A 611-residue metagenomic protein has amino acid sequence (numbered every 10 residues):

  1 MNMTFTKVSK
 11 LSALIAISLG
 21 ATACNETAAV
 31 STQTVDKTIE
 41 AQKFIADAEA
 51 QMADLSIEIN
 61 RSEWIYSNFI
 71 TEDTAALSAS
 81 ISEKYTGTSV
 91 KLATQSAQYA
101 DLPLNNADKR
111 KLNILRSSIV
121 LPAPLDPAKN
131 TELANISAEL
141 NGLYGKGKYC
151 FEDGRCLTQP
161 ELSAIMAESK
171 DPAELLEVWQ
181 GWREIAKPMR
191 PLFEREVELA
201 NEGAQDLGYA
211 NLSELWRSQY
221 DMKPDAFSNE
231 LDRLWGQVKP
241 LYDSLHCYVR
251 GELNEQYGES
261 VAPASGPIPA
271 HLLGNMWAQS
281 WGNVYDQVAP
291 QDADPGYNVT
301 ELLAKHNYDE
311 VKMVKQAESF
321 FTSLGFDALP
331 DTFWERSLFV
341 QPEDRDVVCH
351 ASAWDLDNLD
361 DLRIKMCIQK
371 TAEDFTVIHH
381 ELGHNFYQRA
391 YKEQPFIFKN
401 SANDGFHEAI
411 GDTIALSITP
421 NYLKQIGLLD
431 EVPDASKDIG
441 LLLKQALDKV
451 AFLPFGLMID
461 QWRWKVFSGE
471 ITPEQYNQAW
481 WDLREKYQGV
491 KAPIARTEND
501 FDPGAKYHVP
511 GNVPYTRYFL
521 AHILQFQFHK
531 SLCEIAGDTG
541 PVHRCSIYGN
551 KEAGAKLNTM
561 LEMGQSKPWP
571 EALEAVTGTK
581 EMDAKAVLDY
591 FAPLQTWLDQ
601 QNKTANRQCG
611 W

Functional and structural regions predicted by a protein language model:
N2-S12: Bacterial N-terminal signal peptides that target proteins for export
G20-A23: C-terminal motif of bacterial Sec signal peptides marking the signal peptidase cleavage site
N25-A41, E72-T74, N113-L115, N211 (+10 more regions): C-terminal, non-catalytic "cap/extension" segments appended to globular domains
E26-R195, S213, K506, V513 (+3 more regions): N-terminal helix-rich structural modules
G154-T158, R195-K365, A435-Q445, A451: Active-site-proximal, well-structured secondary-structure segments within enzyme catalytic domains
S213-E214, S218, Q388-T413, G427: Post-HEXXH active-site segment of zinc metalloproteases
L231-L241, S401-D438: Post-HExxH zinc-binding segment in Zn-dependent metallohydrolases
E373-R389, E408-D412, W462: Active-site recognition of the HExxH zinc-binding catalytic motif
